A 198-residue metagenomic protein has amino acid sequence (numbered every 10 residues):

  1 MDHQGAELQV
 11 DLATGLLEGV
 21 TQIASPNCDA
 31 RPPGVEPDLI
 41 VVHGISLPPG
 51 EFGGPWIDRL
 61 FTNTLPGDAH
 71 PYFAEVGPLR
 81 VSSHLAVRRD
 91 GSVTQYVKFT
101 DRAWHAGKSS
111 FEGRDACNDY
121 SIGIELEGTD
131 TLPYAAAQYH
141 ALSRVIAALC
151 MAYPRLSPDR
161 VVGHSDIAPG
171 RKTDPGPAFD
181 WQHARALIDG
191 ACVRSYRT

Functional and structural regions predicted by a protein language model:
M1-D115: N-terminal catalytic cores of peptidoglycan-degrading enzymes
D2-E18, G34, D115, Y120 (+1 more regions): Basic/polar, cationic surfaces and motifs that engage anionic cell-wall and phosphate/carboxylate ligands
V42, I124, L142: Conserved, mostly hydrophobic/aromatic
G44-I45, L126, S165: Residues immediately flanking
A86, G123-E125: Conserved beta-strand segments that form the floor/walls of ligand-binding pockets within enzyme and binding domains
